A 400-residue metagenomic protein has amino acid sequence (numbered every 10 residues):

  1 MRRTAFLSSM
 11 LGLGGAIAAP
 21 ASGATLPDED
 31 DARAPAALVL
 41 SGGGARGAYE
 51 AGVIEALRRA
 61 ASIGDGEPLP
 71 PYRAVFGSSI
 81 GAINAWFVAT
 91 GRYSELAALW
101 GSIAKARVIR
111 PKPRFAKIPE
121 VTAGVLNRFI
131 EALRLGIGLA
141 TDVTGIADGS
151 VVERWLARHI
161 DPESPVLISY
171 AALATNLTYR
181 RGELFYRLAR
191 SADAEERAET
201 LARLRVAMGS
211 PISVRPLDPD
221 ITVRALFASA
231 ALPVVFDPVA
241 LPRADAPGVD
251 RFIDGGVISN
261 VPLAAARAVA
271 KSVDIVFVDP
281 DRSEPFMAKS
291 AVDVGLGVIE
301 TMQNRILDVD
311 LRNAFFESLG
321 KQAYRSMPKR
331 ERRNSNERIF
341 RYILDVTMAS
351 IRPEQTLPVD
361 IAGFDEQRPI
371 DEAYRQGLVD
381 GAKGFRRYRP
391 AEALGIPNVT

Functional and structural regions predicted by a protein language model:
L7-L13, I17, G23-F76, W86-T400: Patatin-like phospholipase
G77, G81: Gly/Ala-rich beta-loop-alpha elbow adjacent to hydrolase catalytic centers
